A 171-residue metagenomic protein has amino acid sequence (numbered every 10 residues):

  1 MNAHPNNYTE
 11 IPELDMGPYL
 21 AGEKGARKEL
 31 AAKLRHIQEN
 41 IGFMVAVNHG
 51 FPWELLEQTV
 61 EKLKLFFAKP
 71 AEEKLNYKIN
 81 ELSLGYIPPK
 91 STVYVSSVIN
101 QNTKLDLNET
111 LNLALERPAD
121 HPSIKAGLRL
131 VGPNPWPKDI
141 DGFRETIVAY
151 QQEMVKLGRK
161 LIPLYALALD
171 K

Functional and structural regions predicted by a protein language model:
M1-K171: Peripheral, non-catalytic segments flanking oxidoreductase cores
